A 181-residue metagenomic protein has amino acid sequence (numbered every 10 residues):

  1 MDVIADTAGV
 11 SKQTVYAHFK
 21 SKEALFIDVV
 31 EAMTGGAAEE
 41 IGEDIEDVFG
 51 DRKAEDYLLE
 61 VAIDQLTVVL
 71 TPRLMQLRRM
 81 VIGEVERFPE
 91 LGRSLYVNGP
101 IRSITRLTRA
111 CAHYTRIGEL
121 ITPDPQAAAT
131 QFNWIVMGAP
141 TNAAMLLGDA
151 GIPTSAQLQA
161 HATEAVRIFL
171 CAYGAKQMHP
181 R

Functional and structural regions predicted by a protein language model:
M1-A24, D28-A32: Helix-turn-helix
S21-F26, G36, L91, L95: Short amphipathic alpha-helical segment with a characteristic S/N-K-E followed by hydrophobic residues
I27-A38, M137-T141, M178: Proline-centered turn/helix-capping motifs that create local helix->coil transitions or kinks
D28, I41-L77, P125-F132: Hydrophobic alpha-helical connector segments
A32-E55, A144-S155: Short, flexible, glycine-rich and Lys/Arg-enriched loop motifs at helix boundaries that contact anionic partners
D56, T67-Q76, M80-I82, P89-I117 (+2 more regions): Amphipathic alpha-helical packing segments from all-alpha helical-bundle domains
E60, R109-I117, T130-I135, A139-R181: C-terminal peripheral helix-coil segments that are non-catalytic and often amphipathic
